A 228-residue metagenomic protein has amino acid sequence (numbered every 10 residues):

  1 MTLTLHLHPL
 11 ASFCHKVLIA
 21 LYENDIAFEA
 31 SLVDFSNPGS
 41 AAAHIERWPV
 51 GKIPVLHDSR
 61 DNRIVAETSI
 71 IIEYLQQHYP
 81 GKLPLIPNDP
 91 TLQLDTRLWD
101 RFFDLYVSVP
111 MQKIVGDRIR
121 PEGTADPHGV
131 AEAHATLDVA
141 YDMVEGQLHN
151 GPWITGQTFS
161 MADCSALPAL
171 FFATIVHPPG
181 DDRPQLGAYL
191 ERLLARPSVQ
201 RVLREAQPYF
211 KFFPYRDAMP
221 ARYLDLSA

Functional and structural regions predicted by a protein language model:
M1-A131, P220, S227: GST-like domain detector, emphasizing the conserved glutathione-binding G-site in the N-terminal thioredoxin-like
F35-S36, F159, P208-Y209: Positions that flank functional sites
A41, R120, P179, F212-P214: Residue-level signature of transmembrane alpha-helix interfaces in integral membrane proteins
D61, A169, Q207: Flexible loop residues that form catalytic and substrate-binding hotspots at small-molecule/glycan-binding clefts
N88, R201-Y209: Short, flexible loop/turn segments with low-complexity composition
F103-P197, V202: GST-like fold's C-terminal all-alpha helical module
A206-A228: Acidic/histidine-enriched, glycine/proline-rich intrinsically disordered or flexible terminal extensions
